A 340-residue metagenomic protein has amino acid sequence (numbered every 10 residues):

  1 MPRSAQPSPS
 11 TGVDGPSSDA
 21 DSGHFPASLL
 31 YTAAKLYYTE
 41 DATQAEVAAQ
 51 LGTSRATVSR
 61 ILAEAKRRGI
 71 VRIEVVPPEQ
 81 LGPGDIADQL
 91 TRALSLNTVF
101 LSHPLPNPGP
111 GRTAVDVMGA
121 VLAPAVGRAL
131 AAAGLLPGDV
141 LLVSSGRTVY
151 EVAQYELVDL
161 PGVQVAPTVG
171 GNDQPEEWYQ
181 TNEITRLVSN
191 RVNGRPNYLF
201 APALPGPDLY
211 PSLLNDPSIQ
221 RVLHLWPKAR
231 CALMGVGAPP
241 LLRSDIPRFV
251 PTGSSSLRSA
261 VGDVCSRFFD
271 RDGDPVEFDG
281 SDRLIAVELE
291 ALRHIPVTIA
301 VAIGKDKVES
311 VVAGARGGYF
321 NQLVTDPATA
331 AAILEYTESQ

Functional and structural regions predicted by a protein language model:
P2-P9, P16-A34, Y38-V47, G52 (+4 more regions): Conserved phosphate- and dinucleotide-binding cores of soluble alpha/beta proteins, encompassing both enzyme active
D21-H24, R60-L142, Q154-P161, D173-W178: HTH-adjacent hinge/linker in prokaryotic transcriptional regulators
L30, D116-G127, Y150, I219 (+1 more regions): Short, well-ordered alpha-helical scaffold segments within catalytic/effector domains
F100, A166, N197: General small-molecule cofactor/ligand-binding pocket signal
H103, L142-T148, I303: Glycine-rich beta-strand-to-loop/alpha-helix junction loops that act as flexible
L142-S144, T168, L199, V301: Structural motif
T148-D159, S244-T252: Short Gly/Thr/Asp-enriched flexible loops that form oxyanion-binding sites at enzyme active sites
Q164-N172: Catalytic or ion-translocation cores adjacent to nucleophile or general acid/base/metal-coordination motifs in diverse
